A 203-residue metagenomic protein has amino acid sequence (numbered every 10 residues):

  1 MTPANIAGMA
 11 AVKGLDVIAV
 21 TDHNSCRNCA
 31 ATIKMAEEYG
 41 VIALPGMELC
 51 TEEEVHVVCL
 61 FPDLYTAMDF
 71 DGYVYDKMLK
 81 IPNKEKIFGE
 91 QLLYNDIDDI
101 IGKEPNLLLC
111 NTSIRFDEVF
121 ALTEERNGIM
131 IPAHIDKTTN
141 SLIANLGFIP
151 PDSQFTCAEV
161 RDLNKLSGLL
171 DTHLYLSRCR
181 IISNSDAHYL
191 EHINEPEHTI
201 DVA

Functional and structural regions predicted by a protein language model:
M1-E53, L146-D152, L166, E191: An N-terminally biased module of ancient metal coordination in phosphate/nucleic-acid-related enzymes
D16-D22, P132, C157-E159: Short catalytic-loop micro-motif centered on adjacent basic/acidic residues
H23, L49, I135, D162 (+1 more regions): Active-site metal-binding loops of divalent metal-dependent hydrolases
R27-A36, T112-F116, S167-L176: Active-site-adjacent beta->alpha loops and helix N-cap segments on the catalytic face of soluble alpha/beta enzymes
M35-C157, N164: Extended substrate/RNA-proximal surfaces in nucleic-acid metabolism proteins
T139-S141, L166-L169, L190-I193: Short active-site-adjacent structural elements
C179-E195: Short acidic/histidine-rich active-site segments
E195-A203: His/Asp/Glu-enriched, well-ordered alpha-helical/loop segment that forms or immediately abuts the divalent-metal
